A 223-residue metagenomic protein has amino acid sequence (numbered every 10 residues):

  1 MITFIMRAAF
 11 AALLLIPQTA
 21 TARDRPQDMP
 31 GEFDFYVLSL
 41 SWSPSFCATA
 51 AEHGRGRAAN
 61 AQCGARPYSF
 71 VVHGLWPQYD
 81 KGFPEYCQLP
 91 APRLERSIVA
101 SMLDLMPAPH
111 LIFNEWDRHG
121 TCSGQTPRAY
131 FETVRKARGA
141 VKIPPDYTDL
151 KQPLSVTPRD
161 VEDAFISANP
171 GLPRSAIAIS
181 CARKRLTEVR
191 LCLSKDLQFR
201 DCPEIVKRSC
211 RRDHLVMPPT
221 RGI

Functional and structural regions predicted by a protein language model:
M1-R7: Positively charged n-region of N-terminal signal peptides that target proteins for export
R7-P17: Bacterial N-terminal signal peptides
L13-L15, M29, A182: Sterically constrained small-residue positions within well-ordered secondary structures of folded domains
Q18-A22: Sec/Tat signal peptide C-region and signal peptidase I cleavage site
R23, A51-I223: Domain-level detector of nuclease and nuclease-like folds in predominantly extracellular/periplasmic contexts
R23-E52: N-terminal module-boundary/linker segments of secreted carbohydrate-active enzymes
